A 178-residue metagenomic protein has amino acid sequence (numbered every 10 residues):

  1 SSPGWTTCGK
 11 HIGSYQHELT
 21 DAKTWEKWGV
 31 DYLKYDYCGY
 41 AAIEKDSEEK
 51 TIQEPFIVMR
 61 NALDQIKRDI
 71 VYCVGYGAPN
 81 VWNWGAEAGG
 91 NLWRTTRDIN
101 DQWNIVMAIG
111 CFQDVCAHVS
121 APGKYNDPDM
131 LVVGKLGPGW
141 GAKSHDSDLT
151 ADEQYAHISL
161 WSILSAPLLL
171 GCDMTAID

Functional and structural regions predicted by a protein language model:
S1-Y40: Active-site-adjacent "subsite" loops/lids of carbohydrate-active enzymes
S2-G4, V30, Y37-I43, E48 (+3 more regions): An acidic- and aromatic-residue-enriched active-site/binding cleft used to recognize and process polar
K10-I12, E44-E48, L149: Second-shell loop/turn segments in exported
S14-H17, K50-I57, Y155: Short, glycine/acidic-rich beta->alpha junctions
H17-T20, D64-Q65, D69-D173: Glycan-recognition surfaces
T20-K27, E54-N61, Q65: Alpha-helical scaffolding segments of alpha/beta enzyme cores, especially the outer helices of TIM-barrel or partial
G39-A62, M130, G134-G137: Active-site-adjacent beta->alpha loops and helix N-cap segments on the catalytic face of soluble alpha/beta enzymes
M174-D178: Non-catalytic C-terminal accessory modules of carbohydrate-active enzymes
